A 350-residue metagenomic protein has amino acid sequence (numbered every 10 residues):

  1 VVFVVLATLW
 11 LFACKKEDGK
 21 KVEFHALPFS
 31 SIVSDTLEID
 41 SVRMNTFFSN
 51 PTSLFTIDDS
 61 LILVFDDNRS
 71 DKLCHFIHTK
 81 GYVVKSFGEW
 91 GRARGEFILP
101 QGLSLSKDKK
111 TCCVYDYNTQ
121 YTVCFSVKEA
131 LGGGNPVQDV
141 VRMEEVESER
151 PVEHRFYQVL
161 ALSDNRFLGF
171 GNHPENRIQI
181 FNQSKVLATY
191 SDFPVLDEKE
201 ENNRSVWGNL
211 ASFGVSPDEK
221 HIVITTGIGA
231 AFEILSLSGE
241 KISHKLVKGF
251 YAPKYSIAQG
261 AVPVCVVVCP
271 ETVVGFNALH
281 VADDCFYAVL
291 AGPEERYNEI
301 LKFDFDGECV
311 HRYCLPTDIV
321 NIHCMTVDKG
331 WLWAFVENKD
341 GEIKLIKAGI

Functional and structural regions predicted by a protein language model:
V1-F12: Sec-dependent bacterial lipoprotein signal peptides
C14-I350: Eukaryotic scaffold repeat domains enriched in small/polar residues
